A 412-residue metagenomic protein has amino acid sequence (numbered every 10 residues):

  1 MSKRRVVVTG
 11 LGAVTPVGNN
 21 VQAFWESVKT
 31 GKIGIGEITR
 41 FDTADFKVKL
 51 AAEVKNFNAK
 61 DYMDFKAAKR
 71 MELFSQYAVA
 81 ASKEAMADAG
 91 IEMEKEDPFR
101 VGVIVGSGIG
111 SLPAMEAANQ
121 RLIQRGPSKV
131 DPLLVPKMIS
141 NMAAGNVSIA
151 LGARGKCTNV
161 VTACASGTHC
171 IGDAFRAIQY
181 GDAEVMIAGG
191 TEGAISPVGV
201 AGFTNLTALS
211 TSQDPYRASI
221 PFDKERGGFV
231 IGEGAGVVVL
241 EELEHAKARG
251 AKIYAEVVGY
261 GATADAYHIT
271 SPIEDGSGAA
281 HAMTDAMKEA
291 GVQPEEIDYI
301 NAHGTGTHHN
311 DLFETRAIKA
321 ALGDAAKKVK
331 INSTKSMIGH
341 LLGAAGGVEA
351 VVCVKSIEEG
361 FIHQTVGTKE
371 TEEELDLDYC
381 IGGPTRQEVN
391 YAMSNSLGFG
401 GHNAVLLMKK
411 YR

Functional and structural regions predicted by a protein language model:
M1-A67, E244-E256, V351-T365, K409-R412: ACP-dependent fatty acid/polyketide chain-elongation machinery
R5-T9, G36, D214-A290, Y299: Condensing-enzyme catalytic core mediating Claisen C-C bond formation in acyl metabolism
V8, F24-W25, K29-T162, T191-V200 (+1 more regions): Conserved beta-ketoacyl condensing-enzyme motif
Q22-S27, P113-P127, A177-Y180, V200-Q213 (+3 more regions): A glycine- and small-aliphatic-rich helix-loop capping segment at beta-alpha/alpha-beta transitions that lines
A78-I91, S140-A144, S148-E192, V230-A251 (+2 more regions): Active-site-proximal alpha-helical scaffold in enzymes
A85-D97, A246-G250, M283-Y299, A321-A325: Phosphate/pyrophosphate-binding loops at sites that engage ATP/ADP/AMP, CoA/4′-phosphopantetheine, polyphosphate
Q124-D131, H169-G172, R176, E192-A248 (+2 more regions): Glycine-/small-residue-rich "gating" segment that lines the acyl/pantetheine channel and substrate pocket
D182-G227, Y260-E274, G304-D311, K328-D378: Acyl-CoA/ACP chain-elongation machinery
